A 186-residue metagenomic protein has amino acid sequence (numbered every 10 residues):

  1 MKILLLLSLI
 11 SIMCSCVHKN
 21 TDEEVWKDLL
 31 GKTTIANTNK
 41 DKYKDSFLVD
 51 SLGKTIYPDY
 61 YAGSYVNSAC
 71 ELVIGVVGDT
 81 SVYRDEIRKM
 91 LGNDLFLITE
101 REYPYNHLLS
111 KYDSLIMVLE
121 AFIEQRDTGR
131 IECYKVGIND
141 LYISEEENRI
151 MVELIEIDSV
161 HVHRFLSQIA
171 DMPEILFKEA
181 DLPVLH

Functional and structural regions predicted by a protein language model:
M1-L7: Sec-dependent signal peptide recognition, specifically the positively charged N-region followed immediately by
I12-S15: C-terminal motif of bacterial Sec signal peptides marking the signal peptidase cleavage site
V17-K19: Bacterial signal peptide processing site
T21-G63: Intrinsically disordered, low-complexity polar/charged tails and linkers
D41-Y57, K111-Y134: Short amphipathic alpha-helix segments
Y57-L91, L95, T99-L109, I131-V162: Short glycine/threonine-rich beta-strand-turn micro-motifs
M90-L97, S167-I175: A common structural junction motif
L97-R126, K178-H186: Long, low-complexity, intrinsically disordered C-terminal regions of large eukaryotic nuclear proteins involved in RNA
